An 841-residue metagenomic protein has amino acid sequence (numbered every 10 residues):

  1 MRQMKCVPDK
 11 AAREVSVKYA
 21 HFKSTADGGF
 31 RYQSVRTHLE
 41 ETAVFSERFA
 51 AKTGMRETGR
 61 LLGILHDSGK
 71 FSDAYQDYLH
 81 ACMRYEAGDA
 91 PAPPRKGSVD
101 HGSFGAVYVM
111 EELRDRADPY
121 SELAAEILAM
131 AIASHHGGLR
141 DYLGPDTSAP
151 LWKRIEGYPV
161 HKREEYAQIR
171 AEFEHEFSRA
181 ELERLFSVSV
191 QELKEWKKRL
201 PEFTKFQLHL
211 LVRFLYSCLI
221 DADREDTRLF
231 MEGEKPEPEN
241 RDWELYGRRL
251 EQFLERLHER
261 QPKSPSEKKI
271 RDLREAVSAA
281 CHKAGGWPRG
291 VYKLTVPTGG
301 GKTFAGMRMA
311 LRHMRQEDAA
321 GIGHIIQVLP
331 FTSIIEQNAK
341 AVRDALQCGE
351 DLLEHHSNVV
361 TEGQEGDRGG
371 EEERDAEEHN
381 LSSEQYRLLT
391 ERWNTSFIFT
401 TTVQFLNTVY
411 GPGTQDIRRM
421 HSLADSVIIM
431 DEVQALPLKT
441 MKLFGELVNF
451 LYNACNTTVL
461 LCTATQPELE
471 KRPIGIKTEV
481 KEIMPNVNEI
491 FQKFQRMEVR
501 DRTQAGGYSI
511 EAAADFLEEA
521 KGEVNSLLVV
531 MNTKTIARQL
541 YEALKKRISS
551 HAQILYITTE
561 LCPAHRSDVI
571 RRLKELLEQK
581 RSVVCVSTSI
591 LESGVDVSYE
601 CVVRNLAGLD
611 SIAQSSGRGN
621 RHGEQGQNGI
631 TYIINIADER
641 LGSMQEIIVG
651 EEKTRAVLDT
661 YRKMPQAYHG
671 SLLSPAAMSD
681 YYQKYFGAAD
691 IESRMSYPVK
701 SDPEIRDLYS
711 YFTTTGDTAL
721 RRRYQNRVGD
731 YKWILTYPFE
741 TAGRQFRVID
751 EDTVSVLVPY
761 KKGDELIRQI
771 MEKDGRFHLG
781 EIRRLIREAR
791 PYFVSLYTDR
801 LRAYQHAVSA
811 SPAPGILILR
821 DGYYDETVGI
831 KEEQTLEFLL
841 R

Functional and structural regions predicted by a protein language model:
R2-G29, V35-F253: Accessory nucleic-acid engagement/destabilization modules that flank
T25, E354-E365, N532-T535, I554-I570 (+1 more regions): Conserved helicase motor
P288-A310: Walker A/P-loop
I322-A345, H356-V359: Conserved Walker A/P-loop ATP-binding site and its immediately adjacent core in helicase/helicase-like ATPase domains
C348-Y410: Inter-Walker segment of RecA-like/P-loop motor cores
D416-V427, Q434-E489: Post-DEXD/H (motif II) to motif III coupling segment of the RecA-like Helicase ATP-binding lobe
Y452, E511-S526, V530, T535 (+4 more regions): C-terminal helicase lobe and adjacent C-terminal extensions/tails of nucleic-acid helicase motors
T465-A520: Interdomain hinge/linker at the junction between the two RecA-like core domains of SF2 helicases
